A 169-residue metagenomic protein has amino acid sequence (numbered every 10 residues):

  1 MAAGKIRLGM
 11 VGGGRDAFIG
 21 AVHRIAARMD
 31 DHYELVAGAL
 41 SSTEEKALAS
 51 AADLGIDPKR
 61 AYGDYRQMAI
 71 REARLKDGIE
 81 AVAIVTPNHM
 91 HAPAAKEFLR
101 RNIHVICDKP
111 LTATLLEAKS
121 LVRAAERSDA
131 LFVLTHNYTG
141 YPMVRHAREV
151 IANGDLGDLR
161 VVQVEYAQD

Functional and structural regions predicted by a protein language model:
M1-I56, D77: N-terminal Rossmann-like dinucleotide-binding module
A26, D30, D53, E97 (+4 more regions): Alpha-helical structural signal in soluble globular domains
Y33, K59, E80, I103 (+2 more regions): Short, well-ordered coil/turn segments that N-cap beta-strands
Y33, S42-E44, A92, E117-S120 (+1 more regions): Catalytic cores of eukaryotic secretory-pathway lumenal/extracellular enzymes that build and remodel glycoconjugates
G38, V82-A83, V162: Receiver (REC) domain switch-region micro-motif
R60-A124: Beta-loop-alpha module in the N-terminal Rossmann-like domain of NAD(P)-dependent dehydrogenases, especially those
T112-D169: A contiguous active-site-proximal alpha/beta segment in oxidoreductase catalytic domains
